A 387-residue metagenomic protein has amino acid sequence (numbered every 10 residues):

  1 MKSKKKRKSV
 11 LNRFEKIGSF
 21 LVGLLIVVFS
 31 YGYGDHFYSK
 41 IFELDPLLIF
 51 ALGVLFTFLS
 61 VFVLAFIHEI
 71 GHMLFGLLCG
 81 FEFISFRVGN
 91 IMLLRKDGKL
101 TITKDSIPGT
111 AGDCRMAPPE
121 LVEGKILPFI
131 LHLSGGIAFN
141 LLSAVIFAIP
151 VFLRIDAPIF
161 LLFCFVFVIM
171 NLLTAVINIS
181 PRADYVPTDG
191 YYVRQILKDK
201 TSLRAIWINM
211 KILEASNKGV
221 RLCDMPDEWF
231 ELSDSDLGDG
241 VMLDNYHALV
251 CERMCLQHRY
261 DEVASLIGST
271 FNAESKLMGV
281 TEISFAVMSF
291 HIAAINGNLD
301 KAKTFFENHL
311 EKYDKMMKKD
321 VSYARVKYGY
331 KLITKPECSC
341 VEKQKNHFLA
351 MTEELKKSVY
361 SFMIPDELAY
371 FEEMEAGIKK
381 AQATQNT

Functional and structural regions predicted by a protein language model:
M1-T57, G98: Topogenic membrane-insertion module of multi-pass membrane proteins
P46-A65, F160-V176: Membrane-embedded alpha-helical segments that form the functional core of polytopic membrane enzymes, especially those
L55-E120: Small-residue-rich helix-interface/hinge motifs
L78, R87, C114-E123, R182-Q257 (+2 more regions): Polar-ligand-bearing catalytic/cofactor-coordination segments of membrane-embedded or membrane-tethered inner-membrane
P119-N217: Hydrophobic transmembrane alpha-helical segments that form the core helix bundle of multi-pass membrane enzymes
C223-S235, Y260-A273, N298-D314, P336-T352: Alpha-helical repeat scaffolds
L249-H258, L277-D320, A324, I333-P336: Alpha-helical adaptor scaffolds
E282-H291, V321-I333, K357-T384: TPR/TPR-like alpha-solenoid helical repeat scaffolds
